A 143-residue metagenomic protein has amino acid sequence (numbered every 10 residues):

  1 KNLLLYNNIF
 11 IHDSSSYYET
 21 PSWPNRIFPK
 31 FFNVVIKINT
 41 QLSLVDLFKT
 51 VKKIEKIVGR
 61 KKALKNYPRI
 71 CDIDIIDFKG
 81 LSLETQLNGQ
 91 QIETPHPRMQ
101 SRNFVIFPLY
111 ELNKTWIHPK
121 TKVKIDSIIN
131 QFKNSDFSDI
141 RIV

Functional and structural regions predicted by a protein language model:
K1-S43: Short, surface-exposed acidic-centric catalytic microdomains
W23-F31, V45-F48, K53-V143: Flexible, gly/pro- and Lys/Arg-enriched active-site loops
